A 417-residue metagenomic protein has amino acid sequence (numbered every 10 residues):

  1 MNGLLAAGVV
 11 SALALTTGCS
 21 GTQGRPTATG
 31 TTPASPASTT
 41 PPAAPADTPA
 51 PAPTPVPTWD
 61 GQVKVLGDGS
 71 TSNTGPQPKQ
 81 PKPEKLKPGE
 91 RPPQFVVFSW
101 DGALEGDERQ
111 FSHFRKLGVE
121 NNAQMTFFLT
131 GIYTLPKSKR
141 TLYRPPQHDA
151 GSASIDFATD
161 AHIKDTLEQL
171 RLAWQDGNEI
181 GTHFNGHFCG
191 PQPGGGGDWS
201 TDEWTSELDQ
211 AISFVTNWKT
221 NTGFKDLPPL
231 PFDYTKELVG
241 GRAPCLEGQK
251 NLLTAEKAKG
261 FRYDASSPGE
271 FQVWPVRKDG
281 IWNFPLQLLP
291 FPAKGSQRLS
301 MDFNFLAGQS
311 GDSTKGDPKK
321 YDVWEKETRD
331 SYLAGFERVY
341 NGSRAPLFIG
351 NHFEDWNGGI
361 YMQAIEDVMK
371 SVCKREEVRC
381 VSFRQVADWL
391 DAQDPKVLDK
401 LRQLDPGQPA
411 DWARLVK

Functional and structural regions predicted by a protein language model:
M1-V9: N-terminal export and membrane-targeting signals
V9-T17: Hydrophobic core
C19-K82: N-terminal low-complexity, Pro/Thr-rich disordered segments that flank secretion/membrane-targeting signals
P55-S70, R144-A153, F157-D160, L227-S343 (+1 more regions): Active-site-adjacent pocket scaffolds in enzyme catalytic domains
V63-E179, G186-G190, N221-T254, E270-F271 (+3 more regions): Active-site beta->alpha N-cap acidic-glycine motif
S72, T126, Y263-V276, D330-K417: C-terminal domain-boundary segment and adjacent tail
F111, R115, T166-R171, W204-V215 (+3 more regions): Generic structural signal for well-ordered alpha-helices, preferentially at hydrophobic/aromatic core positions
P191-Q210: Active-site cleft segment of glycoside hydrolase catalytic domains centered on the general acid/base Glu
